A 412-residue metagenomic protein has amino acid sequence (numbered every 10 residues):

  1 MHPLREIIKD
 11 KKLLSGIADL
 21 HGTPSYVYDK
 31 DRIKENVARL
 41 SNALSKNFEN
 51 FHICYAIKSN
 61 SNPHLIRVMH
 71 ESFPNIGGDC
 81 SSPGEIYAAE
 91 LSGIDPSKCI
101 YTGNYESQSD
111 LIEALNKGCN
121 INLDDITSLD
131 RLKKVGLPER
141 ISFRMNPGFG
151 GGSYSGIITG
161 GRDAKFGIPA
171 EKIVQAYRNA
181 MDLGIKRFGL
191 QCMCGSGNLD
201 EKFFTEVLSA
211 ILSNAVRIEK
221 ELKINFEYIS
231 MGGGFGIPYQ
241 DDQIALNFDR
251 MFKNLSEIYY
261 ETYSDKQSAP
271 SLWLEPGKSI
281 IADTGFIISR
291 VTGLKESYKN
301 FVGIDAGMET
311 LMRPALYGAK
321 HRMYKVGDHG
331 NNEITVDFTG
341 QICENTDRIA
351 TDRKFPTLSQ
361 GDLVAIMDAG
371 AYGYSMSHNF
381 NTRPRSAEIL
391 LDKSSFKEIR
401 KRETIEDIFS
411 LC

Functional and structural regions predicted by a protein language model:
M1-N120, I126-E139, A180-D182, K186 (+4 more regions): A charged N-terminal "starter" segment
I33, K58, S82, A114 (+6 more regions): Conserved, mostly hydrophobic/aromatic
I57-S61, G84-E85, Y105-S107, D125-T127 (+5 more regions): Active-site-proximal loop/turn and secondary-structure-junction residues that shape catalytic pockets, frequently
L65-R67, E90-S92, L111-E113, K133-V135 (+6 more regions): Short acidic, glycine/serine/threonine-rich loops at helix termini
C80, Y101, L123, C192 (+3 more regions): Conserved beta-strand positions
P138-G150: Glycine-rich, aromatic-flanked loop segments that form ligand/cofactor-binding clefts across common enzyme folds
P147-T292, R383: Active-site loop/helix belt of alpha/beta enzymes
Y260, Q267-C412: Charged (often Lys/Glu-rich) extended helix/loop segments that serve as interaction or gating elements
